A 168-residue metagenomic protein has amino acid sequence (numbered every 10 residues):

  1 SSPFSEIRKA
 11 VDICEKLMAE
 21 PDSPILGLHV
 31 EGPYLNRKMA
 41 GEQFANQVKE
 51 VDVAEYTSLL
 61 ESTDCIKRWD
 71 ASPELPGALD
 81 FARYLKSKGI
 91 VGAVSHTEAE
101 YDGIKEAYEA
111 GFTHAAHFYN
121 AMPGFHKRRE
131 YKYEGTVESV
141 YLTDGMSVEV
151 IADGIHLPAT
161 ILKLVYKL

Functional and structural regions predicted by a protein language model:
S1-E55, E74-K86, E109: Active-site loop-helix segments enriched in His/Asp/Glu that coordinate and activate a nucleophilic water at divalent
S1-R8, S23-N36, T63-E74, I90-G92 (+2 more regions): Divalent metal-dependent hydrolysis catalytic cores, especially in the metallo-beta-lactamase
S2-S5, K9, V51-A54, P76 (+3 more regions): Conserved active-site and cofactor/substrate-binding residues in soluble primary-metabolism enzymes
D12-K16, E61, R83, E138 (+2 more regions): Surface-exposed alpha-helical segments enriched in charged/polar residues
I13-P21, S62, K88, F118 (+2 more regions): Change "in soluble alpha/beta enzymes" to "in soluble alpha/beta proteins
D52, T57-C65: Glycine/proline-rich, positively charged, aromatic-decorated active-site loop/lid region on the catalytic face
I66-K127: Extended, charged catalytic domains and RNA/DNA-binding interfaces, predominantly in divalent-metal-using enzymes
G103-L168: Active-site-adjacent C-terminal substructures of enzyme catalytic domains
